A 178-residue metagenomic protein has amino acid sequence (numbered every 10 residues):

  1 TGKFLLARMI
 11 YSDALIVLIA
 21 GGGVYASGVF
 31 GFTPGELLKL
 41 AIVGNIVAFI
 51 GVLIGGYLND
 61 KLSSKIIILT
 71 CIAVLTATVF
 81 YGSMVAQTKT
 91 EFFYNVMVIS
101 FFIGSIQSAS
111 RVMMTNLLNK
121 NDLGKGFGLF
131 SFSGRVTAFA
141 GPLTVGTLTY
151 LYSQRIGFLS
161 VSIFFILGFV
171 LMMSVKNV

Functional and structural regions predicted by a protein language model:
A20-L37: Short amphipathic helix-loop junctions that connect adjacent transmembrane helices in Major Facilitator Superfamily/SLC
P34-G35, K120-F130: Loop-to-transmembrane helix entry/capping segments in MFS-fold secondary transporters and related SLC/MFSD carriers
G51-S64, T149: Helix-to-loop junctions at the C-terminal end of transmembrane segments in multipass secondary transporters
I66-Y81: Structural signature of the two symmetry-related core transmembrane helices
S83-N95: Helix-loop junctions at membrane interfaces in 12-TM secondary transporters
S105-N119: Intracellular juxtamembrane helix-capping segments at the cytosolic ends of symmetry-related transmembrane helices
T147-F165: A membrane-interface helix-boundary motif in multi-pass transporters
L159-V178: Multi-pass alpha-helical transporter architecture, strongest for 12-TM Major Facilitator/SLC carriers used
